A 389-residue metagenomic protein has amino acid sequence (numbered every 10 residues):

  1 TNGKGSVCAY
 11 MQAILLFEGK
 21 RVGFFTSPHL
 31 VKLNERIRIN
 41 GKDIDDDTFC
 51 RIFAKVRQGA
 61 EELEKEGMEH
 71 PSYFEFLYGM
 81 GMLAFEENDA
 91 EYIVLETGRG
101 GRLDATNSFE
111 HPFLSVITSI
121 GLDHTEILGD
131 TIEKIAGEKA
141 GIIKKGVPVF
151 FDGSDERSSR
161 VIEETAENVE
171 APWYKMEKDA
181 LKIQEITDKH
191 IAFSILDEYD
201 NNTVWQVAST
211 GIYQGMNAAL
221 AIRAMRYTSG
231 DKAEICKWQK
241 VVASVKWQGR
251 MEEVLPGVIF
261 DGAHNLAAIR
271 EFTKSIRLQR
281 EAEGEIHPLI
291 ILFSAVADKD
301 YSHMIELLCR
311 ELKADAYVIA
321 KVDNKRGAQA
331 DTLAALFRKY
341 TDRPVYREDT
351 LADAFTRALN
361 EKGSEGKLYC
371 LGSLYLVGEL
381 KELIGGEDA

Functional and structural regions predicted by a protein language model:
S6-Y10: Hydrophobic positions on the alpha1 helix immediately C-terminal to the Walker A/P-loop
F17-E110, E126, E156-R157: ATP-dependent carboxylate-amine ligase catalytic core
F25-P28, D152-G153, T165-T187, V207-I212 (+5 more regions): Beta-strand->loop->alpha-helix junctions that form or flank phosphate-binding loops in nucleotide-handling enzymes
E64, N88-E96, P112-Q206, A218-C236: Acidic, Mg2+-coordinating active-site environments of NTP-dependent enzymes
Y92, T97, L103-V116, I120-T125 (+2 more regions): Nucleotide phosphate-binding/pyrophosphate-handling subdomain across enzymes that bind or process nucleotide phosphates
D155-T165, E170-Y174, I259, I305-K367: C-terminal helical cap/extension that packs against the catalytic core of soluble nucleotide-cofactor enzymes
S373: Active-site-proximal loop/hinge segments that shape catalytic or ion-binding/gating pockets
